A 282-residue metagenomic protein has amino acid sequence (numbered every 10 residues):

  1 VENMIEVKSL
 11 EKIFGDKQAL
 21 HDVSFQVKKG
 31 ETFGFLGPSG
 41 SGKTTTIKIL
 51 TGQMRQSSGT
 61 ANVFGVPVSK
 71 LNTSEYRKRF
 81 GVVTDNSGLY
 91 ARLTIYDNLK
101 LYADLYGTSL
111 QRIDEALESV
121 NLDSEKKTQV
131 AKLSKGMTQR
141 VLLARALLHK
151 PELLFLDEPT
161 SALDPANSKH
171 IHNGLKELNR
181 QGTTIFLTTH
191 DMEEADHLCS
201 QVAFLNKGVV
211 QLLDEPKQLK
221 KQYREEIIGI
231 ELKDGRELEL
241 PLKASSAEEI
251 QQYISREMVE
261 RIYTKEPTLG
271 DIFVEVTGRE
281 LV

Functional and structural regions predicted by a protein language model:
T51: Helix-to-loop junction immediately C-terminal to a conserved catalytic motif
G59-S69, E75-Y76: Conserved ABC transporter NBD signature motif
K100, D104, L110-K126: Conserved ABC ATPase "signature" region
L154-D157: Catalytic Walker B motif of ABC-type/P-loop ATPase nucleotide-binding domains
Q218-V282: Short, charged/small-residue-rich alpha-helical element at the C-terminal edge of ABC transporter nucleotide-binding
